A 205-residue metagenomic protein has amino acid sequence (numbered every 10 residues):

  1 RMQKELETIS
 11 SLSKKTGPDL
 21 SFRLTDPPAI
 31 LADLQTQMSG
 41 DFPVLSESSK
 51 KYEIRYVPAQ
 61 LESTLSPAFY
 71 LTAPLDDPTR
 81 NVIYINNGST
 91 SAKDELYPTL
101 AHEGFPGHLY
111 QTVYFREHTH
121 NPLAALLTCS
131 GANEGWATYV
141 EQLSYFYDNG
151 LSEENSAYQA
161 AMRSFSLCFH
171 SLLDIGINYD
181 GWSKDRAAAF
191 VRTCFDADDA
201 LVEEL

Functional and structural regions predicted by a protein language model:
R1-L205: N-terminal maturation segment of proteins
